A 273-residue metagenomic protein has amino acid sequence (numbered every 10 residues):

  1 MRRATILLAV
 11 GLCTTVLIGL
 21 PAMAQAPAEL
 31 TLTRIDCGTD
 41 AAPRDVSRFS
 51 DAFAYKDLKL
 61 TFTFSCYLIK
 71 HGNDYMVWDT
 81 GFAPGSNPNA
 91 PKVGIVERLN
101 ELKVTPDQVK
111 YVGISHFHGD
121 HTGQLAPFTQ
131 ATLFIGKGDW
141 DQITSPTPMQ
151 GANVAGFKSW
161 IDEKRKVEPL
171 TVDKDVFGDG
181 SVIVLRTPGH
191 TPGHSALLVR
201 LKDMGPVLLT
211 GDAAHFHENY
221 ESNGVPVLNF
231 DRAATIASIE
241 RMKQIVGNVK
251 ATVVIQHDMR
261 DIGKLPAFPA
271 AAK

Functional and structural regions predicted by a protein language model:
M1-V10: Bacterial N-terminal signal peptides that target proteins for export
T14-N100, Q108, M204-G211, G247-T252: Metallo-beta-lactamase
A26-P27, V93, R98-V104, Q108 (+2 more regions): Metallo-beta-lactamase
T33-I35, G113, F134, E168 (+2 more regions): Hydrophobic/aromatic beta-strand patches that form the interior of the parallel beta-sheet core in alpha/beta enzyme
D74-Y75, A83, W160, V172-F177 (+2 more regions): Metallo-beta-lactamase
D79, H116, H190: Conserved G/P- and acidic residue-centered "switch" motifs that form tight phosphate/ATP-binding loops in soluble
S86, G94-V96, F134, G189 (+2 more regions): Short, electropositive alpha-helical surface patch
P88-I135: Active-site metal-binding motif and surrounding structural segment of the metallo-beta-lactamase
